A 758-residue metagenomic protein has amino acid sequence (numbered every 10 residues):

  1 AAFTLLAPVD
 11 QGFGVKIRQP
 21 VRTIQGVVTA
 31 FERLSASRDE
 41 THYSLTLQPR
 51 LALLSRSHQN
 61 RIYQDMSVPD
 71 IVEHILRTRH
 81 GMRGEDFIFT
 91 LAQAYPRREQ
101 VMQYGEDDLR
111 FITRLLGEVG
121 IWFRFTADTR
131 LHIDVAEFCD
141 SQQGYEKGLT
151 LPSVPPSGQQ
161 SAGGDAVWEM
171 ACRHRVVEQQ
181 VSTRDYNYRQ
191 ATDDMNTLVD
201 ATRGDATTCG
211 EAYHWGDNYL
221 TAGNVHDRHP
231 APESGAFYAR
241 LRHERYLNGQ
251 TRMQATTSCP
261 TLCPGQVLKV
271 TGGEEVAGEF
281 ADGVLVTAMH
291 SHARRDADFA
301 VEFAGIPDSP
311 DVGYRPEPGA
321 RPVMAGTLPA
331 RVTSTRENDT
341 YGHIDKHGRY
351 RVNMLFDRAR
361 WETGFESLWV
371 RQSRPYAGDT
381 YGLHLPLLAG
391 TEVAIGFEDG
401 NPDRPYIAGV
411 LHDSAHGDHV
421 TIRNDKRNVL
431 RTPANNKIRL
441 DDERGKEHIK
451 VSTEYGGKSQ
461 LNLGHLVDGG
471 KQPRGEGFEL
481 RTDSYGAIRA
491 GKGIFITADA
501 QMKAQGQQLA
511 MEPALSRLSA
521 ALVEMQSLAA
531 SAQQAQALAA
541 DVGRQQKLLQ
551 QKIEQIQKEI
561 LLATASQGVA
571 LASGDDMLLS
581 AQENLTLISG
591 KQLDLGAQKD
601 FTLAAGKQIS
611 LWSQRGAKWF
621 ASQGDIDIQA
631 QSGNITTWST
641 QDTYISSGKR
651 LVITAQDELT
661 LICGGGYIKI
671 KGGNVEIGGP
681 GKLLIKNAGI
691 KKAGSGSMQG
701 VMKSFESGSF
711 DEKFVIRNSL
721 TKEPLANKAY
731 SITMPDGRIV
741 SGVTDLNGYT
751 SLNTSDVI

Functional and structural regions predicted by a protein language model:
A1-I758: Amphipathic alpha-helical and helix-coil boundary elements used as assembly and membrane-proximal scaffolds
